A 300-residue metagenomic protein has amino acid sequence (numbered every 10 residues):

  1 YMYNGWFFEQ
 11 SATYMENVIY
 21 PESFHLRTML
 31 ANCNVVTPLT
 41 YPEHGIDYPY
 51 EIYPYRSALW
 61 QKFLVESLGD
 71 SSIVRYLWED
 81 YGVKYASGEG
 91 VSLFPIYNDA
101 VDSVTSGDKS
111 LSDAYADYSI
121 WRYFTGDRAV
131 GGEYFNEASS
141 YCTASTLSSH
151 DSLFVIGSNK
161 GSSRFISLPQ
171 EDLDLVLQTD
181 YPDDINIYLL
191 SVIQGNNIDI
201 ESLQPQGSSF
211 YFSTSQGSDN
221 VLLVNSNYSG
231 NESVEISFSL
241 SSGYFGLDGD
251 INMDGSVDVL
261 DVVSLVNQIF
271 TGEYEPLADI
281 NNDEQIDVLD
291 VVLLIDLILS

Functional and structural regions predicted by a protein language model:
Y1, F7-S11, G161, N225 (+3 more regions): Functionally constrained cores in energy, signaling, and assembly domains
M2-S67, W78-D117, R122: Acidic/His/Gly-enriched intrinsically disordered linker/tail segments that often contain short helix/coil "MoRF-like"
N17, L26, P38-Y48, Y97 (+6 more regions): Generic preference for hydrophobic/aromatic residues in regular secondary structure cores
S72-R75: Acidic/polar loop patches that form or flank catalytic/metal-binding clefts of enzymes that bind anionic ligands
V83-G246: Beta/coil-rich, acidic/histidine-enriched accessory regions frequently appended to metallopeptidases
G243-S300: Cellulosome-associated attachment modules in secreted, modular CAZymes
